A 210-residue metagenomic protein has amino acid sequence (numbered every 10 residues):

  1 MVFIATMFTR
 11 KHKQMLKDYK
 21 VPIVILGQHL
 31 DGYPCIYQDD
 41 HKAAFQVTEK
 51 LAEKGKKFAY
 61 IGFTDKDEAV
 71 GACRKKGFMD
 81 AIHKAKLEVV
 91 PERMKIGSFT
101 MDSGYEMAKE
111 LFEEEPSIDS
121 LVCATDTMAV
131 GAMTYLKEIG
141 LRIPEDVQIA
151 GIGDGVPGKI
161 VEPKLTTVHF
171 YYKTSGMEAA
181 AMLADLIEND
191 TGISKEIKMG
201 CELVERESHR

Functional and structural regions predicted by a protein language model:
M1-R10: Central regulatory/effector-binding core of bacterial HTH transcription factors
K11-H12, K17-I25, H29-R210: Bacterial carbohydrate/catabolite-sensing allosteric modules
